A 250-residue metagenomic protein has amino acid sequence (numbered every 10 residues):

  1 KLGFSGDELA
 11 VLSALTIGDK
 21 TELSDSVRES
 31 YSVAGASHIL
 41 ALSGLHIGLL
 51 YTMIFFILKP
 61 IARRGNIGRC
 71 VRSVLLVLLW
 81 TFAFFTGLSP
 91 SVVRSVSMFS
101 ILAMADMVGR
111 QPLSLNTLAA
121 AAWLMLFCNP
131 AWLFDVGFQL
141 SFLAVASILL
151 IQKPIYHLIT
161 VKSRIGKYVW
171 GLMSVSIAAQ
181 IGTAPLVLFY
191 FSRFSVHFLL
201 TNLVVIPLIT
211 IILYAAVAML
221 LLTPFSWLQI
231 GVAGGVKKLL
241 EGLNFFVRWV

Functional and structural regions predicted by a protein language model:
K1-V96, A103-M104, I230: Aromatic-rich juxtamembrane segments at the membrane interface
L88-V250: Internal transmembrane alpha-helical bundles of multi-pass membrane proteins
